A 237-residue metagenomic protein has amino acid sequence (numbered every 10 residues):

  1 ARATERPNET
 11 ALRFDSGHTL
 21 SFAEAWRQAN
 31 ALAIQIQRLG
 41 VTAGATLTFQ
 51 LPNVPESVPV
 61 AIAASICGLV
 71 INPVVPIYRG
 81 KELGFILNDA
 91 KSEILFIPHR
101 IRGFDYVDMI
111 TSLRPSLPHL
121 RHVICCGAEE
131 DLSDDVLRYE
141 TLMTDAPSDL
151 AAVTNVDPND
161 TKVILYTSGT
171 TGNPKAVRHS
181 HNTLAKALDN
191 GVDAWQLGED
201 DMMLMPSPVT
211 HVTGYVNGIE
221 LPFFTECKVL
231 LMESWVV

Functional and structural regions predicted by a protein language model:
P7-N8, C125, E130, T144-Y166 (+2 more regions): Conserved pre-ATP/AMP-binding loop-to-beta segment of ANL
N8-I62, R79-G84, D135-T144, N155 (+1 more regions): Conserved AMP-binding/adenylate-forming core of the ANL superfamily
T19-E24, K162-K186: Conserved AMP-binding A3 loop
A45-T46, P52-N72, P76-G80, N88-I94 (+2 more regions): A short helix-loop-beta submotif of the ANL/AMP-binding
L47, A64, T161, T167-T170 (+2 more regions): Conserved S/T- and glycine-rich ATP-binding loop of Class I adenylate-forming
N72, Y78-L113, A187-L204, V236-V237: Conserved ATP-dependent adenylate/AMP-binding module captured primarily in the ANL superfamily
I101-P158: ANL superfamily adenylate-forming
A185-M202, T210-V237: Conserved AMP-binding/adenylation subdomain of ANL enzymes
